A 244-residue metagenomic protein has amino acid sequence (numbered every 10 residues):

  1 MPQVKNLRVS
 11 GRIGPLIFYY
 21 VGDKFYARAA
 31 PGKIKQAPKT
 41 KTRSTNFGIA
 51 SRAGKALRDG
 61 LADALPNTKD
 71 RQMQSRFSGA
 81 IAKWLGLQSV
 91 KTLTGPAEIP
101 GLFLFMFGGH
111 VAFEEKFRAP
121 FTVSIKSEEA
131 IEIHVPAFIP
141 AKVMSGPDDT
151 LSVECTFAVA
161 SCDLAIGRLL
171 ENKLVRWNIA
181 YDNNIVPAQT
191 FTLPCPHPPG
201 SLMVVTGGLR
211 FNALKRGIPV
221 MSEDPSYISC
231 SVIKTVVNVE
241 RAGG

Functional and structural regions predicted by a protein language model:
M1-F113, G243: Long, polar/Ser/Thr-enriched low-complexity segments that form simple helices or flexible linkers at protein ends
Q3, S10-R12, M221-G244: Hydrophobic, glycine-enriched assembly/anchoring segments
L85-C230: Charged linear interaction tracts used for macromolecular binding and regulation
